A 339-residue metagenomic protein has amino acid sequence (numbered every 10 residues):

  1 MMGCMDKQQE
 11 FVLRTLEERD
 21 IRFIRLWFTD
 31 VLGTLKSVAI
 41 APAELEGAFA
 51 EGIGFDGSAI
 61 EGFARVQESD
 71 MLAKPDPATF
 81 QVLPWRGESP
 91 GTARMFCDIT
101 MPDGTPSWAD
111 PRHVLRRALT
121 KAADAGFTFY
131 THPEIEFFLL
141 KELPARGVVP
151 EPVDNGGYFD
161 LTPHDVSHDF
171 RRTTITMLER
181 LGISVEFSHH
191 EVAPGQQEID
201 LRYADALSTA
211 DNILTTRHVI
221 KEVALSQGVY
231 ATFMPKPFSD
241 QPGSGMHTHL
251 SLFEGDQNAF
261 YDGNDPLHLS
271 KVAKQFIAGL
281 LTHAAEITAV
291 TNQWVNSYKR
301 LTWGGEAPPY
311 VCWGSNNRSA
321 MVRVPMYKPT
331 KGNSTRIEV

Functional and structural regions predicted by a protein language model:
M2-V339: Glycine-rich, acidic/polar active-site loops that bind/position phosphate-bearing ligands
